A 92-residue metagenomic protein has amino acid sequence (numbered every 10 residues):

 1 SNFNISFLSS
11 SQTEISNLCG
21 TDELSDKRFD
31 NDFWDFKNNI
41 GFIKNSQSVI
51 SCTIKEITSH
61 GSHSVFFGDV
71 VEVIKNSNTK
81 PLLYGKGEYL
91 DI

Functional and structural regions predicted by a protein language model:
S1-I92: Basic, polyanion-binding surface patches
